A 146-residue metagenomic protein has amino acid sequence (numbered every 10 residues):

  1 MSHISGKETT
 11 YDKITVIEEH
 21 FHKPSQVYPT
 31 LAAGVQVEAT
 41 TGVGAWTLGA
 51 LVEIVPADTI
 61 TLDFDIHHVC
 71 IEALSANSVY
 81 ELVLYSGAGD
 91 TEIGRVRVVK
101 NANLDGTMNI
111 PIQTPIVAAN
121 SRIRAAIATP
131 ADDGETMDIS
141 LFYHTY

Functional and structural regions predicted by a protein language model:
M1-Y146: Beta-strand-centric surfaces of beta-sandwich/beta-rich domains
